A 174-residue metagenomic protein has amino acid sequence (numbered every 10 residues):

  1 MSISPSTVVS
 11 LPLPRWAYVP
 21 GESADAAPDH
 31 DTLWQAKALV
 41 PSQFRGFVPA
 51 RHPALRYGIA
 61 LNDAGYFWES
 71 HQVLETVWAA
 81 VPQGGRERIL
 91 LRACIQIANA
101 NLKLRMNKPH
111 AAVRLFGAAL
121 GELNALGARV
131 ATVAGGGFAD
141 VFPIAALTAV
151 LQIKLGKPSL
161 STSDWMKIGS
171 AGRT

Functional and structural regions predicted by a protein language model:
M1-P82, A125-T174: N-terminal alpha-helical interaction modules that lie
F44, R51, R86, L91-C94: Start-of-helix signal in alpha-solenoid helical-repeat scaffolds, especially tetratricopeptide repeats
Y57, R92, I97-N99: Structural register within alpha-helical repeat arrays
G65-E69, P82-R92, K103-A112: Alpha-helix boundary/capping segments in eukaryotic regulatory proteins
W68-E75, I95-A98, G117-G121: Generic structural signal for well-ordered, non-membrane alpha-helices
A100-K108, Q152, G156: Short, charged low-complexity intrinsically disordered segments located at boundaries of structured domains
N107-A128: TPR/TPR-like (Sel1-like) alpha-helical repeat modules
